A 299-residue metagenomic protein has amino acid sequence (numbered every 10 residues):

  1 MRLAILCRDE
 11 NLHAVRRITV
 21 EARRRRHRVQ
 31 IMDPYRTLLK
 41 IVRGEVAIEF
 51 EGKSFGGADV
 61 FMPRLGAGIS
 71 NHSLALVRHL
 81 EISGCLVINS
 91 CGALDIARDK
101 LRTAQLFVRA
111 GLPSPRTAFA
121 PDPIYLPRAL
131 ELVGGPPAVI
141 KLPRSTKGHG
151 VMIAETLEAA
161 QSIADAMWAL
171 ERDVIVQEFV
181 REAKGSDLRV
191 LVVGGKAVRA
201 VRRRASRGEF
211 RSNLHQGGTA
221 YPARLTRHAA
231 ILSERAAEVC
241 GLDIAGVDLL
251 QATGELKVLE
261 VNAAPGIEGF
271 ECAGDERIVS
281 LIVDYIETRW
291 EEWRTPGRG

Functional and structural regions predicted by a protein language model:
M1-R23, E49-E51, F55-G56, L80-G84 (+4 more regions): Active-site nucleotide/adenylate-binding loops and adjacent lid/helix of ATP-dependent enzymes
Y35-G57, A67-S70: Glycine-rich, highly charged phosphate/nucleotide-binding loops
M62-P63, Q177: Redox-cofactor binding/interface segments in oxidoreductases and associated redox assembly factors
G66-G68, P143-S145, A264: Short glycine-rich anion-binding loops that position phosphate/pyrophosphate groups of nucleotides and phosphorylated
H72-A75: Conserved phosphate/oxyanion-binding catalytic-loop motifs
A138, V198-R199, A245, K257-L259: Protein kinase-like catalytic core scaffold
H149-C240: Phosphate-binding site of ATP-dependent enzymes
R224, E238, Q251-G299: C-terminal active-site "lid" helix and adjoining low-complexity regulatory extension at the edge of ATP-using catalytic
